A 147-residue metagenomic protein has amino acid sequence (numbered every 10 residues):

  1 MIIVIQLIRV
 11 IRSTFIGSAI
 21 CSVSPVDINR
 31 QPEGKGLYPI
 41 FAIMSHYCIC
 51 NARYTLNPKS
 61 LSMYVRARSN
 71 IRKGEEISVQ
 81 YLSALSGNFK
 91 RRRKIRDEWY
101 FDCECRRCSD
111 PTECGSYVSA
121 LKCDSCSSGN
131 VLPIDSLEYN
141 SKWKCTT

Functional and structural regions predicted by a protein language model:
M1-L61, L85, E98, E104: Catalytic cores of histone-lysine modification enzymes
Y47-T147: C-terminal SET catalytic tail plus cysteine-rich post-SET Zn-binding segment of SAM-dependent SET-domain
